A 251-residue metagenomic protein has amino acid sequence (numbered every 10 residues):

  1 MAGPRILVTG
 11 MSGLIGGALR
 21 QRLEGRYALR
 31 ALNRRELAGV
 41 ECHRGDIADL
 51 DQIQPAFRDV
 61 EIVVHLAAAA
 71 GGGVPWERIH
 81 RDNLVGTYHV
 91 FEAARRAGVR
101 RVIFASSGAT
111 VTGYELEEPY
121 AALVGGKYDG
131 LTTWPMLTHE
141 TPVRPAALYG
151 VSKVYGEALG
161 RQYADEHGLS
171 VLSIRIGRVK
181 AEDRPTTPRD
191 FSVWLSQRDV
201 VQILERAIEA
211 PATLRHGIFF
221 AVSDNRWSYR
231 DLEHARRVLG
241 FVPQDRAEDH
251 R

Functional and structural regions predicted by a protein language model:
P4-G25: N-terminal Rossmann NAD(P)H-binding glycine-rich loop of SDR-like oxidoreductase domains
L37, R44-D82, A93: NAD(P)H-binding glycine-rich loop region in Rossmannoid oxidoreductase-like domains and their noncatalytic homologs
A48, R78-H89, A97, V151-V154 (+1 more regions): Glycine-rich NAD(P)-binding loop of the Rossmann-fold in SDR/ketoreductase-type enzymes
T87-Y88, V154-R161, D165, V201-Q202: Conserved active-site helix of classical SDR/Rossmann-fold NAD(P)-dependent CH-OH oxidoreductases
H89-A146: Conserved Rossmann-fold NAD(P)-dependent oxidoreductase catalytic core, especially the SDR/UDP-sugar
A147, E157-E182: Conserved beta-loop-beta element that borders a ligand/cofactor-binding pocket
D165, R175-D183, W194-H216, D224: Alpha-helical substrate-binding/gating segment
H216-V242: Conserved C-terminal active-site "lid" loop/helix of NAD(P)H-dependent oxidoreductases that clamps the redox cofactor
